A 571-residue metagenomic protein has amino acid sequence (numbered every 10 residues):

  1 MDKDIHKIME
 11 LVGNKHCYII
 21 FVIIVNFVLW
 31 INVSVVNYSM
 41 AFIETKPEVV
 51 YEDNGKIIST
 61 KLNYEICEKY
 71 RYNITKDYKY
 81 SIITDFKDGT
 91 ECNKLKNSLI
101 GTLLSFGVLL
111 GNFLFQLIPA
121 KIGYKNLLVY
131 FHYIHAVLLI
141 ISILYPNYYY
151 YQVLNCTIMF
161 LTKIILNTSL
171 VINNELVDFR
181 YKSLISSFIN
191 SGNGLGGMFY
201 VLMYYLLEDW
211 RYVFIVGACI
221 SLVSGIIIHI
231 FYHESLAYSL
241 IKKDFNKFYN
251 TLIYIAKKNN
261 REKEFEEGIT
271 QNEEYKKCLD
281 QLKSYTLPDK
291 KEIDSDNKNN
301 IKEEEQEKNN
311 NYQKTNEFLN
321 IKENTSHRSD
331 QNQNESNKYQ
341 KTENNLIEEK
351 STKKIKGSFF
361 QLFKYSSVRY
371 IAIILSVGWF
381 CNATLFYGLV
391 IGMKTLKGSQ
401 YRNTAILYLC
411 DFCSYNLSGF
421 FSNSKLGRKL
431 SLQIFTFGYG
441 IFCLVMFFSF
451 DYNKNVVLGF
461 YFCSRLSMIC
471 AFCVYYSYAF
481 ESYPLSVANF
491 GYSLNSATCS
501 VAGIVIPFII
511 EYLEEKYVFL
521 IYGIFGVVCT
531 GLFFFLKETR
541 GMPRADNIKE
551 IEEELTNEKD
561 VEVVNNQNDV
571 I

Functional and structural regions predicted by a protein language model:
M1-I74, T84, D88-Q116, A120-H132 (+14 more regions): Hydrophobic transmembrane alpha-helices of multi-pass solute transporters/permeases
D2-I20, I66-L95, K258-I391, T556-I571: Flexible cytoplasmic loops linking transmembrane helices in multi-pass membrane transporters
K46-N63, E68, E208-I293, E304 (+1 more regions): Central mid-sequence intracellular linker of multi-pass
L127-I140, S431-V445: Structural signature of the two symmetry-related core transmembrane helices
I141-S142, I158, I228, V445-M446 (+1 more regions): MFS-fold secondary transporters
L144-V153, E208-R211, F448-L458: Helix-loop junctions at membrane interfaces in 12-TM secondary transporters
Y150-I164, V456-C470: Hydrophobic core of transmembrane alpha-helices in multi-pass small-molecule transporters, especially MFS/SLC-type
I164-V177, C470-Y483: Intracellular juxtamembrane helix-capping segments at the cytosolic ends of symmetry-related transmembrane helices
